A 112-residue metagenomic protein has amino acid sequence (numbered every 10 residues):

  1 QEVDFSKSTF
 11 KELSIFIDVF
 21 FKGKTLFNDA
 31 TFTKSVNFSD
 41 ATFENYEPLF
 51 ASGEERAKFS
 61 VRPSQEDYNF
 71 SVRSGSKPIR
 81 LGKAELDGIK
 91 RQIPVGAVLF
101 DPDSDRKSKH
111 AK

Functional and structural regions predicted by a protein language model:
Q1-K112: N-terminal leader/targeting and pre-domain segments
